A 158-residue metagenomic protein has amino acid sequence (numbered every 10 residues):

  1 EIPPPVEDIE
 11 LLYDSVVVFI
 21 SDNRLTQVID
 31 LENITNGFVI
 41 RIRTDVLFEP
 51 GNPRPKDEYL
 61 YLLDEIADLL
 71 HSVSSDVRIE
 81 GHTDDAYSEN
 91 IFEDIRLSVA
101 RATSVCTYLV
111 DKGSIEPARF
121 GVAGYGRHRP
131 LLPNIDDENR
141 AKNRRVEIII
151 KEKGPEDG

Functional and structural regions predicted by a protein language model:
E1-V46: Juxtamembrane linker/hinge segments adjacent to a transmembrane helix in small membrane proteins
L12, I34, R41, L47-L60 (+1 more regions): Periplasmic OmpA-like peptidoglycan-binding domain that tethers envelope proteins to the cell wall
S21, D68-S75, T107-S114: Sec-exported extracytoplasmic/periplasmic mature domains
T26-V28, S74, P117, N143: Short secondary-structure junction motifs
